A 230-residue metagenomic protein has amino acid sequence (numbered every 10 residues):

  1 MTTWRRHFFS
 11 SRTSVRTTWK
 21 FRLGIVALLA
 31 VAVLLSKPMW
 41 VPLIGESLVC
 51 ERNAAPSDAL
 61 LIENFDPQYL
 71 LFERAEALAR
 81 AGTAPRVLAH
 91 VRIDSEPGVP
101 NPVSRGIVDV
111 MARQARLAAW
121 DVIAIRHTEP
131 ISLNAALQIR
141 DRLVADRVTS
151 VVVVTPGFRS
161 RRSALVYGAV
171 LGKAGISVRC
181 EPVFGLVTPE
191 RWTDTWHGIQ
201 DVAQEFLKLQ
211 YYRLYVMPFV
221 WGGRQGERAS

Functional and structural regions predicted by a protein language model:
M1-R5: N-terminal intrinsically disordered, acidic low-complexity segments at the extreme N-terminus
H7-E51: N-terminal type II signal-anchor transmembrane helix that functions as the membrane-insertion/stop-transfer segment
T13-T17, W192, W196, Q200: Juxtamembrane/transmembrane-helix boundary motifs in multi-pass membrane proteins
K37-W196: A structural signal for short, hydrophobic/glycine-enriched beta-strand patches
T195-Q225: A transmembrane-helix-recognition feature enriched in membrane-embedded lipid enzymes and envelope glyco-/phospholipid
R228-S230: Extracytoplasmic/luminal low-complexity segments enriched in Pro/Gly and acidic/polar residues that act as flexible
